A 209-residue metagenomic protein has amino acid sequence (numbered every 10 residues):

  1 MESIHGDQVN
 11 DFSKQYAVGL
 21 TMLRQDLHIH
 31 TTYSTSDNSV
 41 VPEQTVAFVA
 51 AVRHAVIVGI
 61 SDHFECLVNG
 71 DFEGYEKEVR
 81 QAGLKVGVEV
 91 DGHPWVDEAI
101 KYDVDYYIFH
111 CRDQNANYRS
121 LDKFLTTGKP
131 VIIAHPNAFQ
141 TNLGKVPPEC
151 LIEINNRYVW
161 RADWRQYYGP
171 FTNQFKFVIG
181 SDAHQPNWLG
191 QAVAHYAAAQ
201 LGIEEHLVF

Functional and structural regions predicted by a protein language model:
M1-H93, N142-K145, P170, G180 (+3 more regions): An N-terminally biased module of ancient metal coordination in phosphate/nucleic-acid-related enzymes
Y16, Y33, Y75, Y102 (+5 more regions): Sequence-level detector for tyrosine residue identity
M22-L23, V56, A82-G83, D105 (+4 more regions): A structural micro-motif
D37, V96, A162: Short acidic, gly/pro-rich beta-turn/loop elements at beta-sheet edges and active-site/ligand-binding grooves
N38-P42, Q114, W160: A conditional alpha-helix N-cap/helix-loop micro-motif detector
T45, H63-C150: Extended substrate/RNA-proximal surfaces in nucleic-acid metabolism proteins
S120-F209: Active-site-adjacent C-terminal substructures of enzyme catalytic domains
